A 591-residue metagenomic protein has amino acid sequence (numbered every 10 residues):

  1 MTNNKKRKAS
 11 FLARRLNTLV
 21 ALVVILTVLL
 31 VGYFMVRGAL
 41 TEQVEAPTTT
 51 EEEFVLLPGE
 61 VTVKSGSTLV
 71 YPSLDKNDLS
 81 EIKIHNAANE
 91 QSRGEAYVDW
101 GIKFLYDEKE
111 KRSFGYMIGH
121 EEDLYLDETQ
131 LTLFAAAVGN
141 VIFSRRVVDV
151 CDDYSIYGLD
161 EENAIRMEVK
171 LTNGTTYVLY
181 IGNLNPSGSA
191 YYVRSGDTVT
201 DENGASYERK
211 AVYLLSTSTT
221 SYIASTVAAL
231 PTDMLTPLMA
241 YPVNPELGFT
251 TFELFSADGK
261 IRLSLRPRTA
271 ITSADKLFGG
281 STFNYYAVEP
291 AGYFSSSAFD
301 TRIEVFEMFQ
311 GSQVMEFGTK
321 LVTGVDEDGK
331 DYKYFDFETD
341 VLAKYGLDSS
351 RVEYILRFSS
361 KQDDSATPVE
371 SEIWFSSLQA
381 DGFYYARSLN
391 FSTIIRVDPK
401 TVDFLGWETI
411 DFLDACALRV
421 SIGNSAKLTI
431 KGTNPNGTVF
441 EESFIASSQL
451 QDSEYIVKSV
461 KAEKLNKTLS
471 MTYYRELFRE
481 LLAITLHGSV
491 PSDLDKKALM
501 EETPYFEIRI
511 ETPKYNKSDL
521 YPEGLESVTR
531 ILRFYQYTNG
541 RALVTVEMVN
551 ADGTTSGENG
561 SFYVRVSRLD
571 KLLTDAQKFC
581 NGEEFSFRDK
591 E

Functional and structural regions predicted by a protein language model:
T2-E591: Soluble, acidic/polar mature domains that operate outside membranes
